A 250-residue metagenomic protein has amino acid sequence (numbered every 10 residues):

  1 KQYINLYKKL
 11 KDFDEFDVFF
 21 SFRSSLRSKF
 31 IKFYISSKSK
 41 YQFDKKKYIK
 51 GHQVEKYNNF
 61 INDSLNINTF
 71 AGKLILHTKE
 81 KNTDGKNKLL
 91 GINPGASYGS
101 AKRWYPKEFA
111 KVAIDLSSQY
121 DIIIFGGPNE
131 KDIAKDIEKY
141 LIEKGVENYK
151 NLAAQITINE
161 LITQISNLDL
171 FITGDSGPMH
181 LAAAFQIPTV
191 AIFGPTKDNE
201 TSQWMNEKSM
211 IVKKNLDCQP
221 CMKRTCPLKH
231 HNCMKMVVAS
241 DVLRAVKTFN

Functional and structural regions predicted by a protein language model:
K1-N250: Catalytic machinery of carbohydrate-active enzymes, primarily nucleotide-sugar-dependent glycosyltransferases
